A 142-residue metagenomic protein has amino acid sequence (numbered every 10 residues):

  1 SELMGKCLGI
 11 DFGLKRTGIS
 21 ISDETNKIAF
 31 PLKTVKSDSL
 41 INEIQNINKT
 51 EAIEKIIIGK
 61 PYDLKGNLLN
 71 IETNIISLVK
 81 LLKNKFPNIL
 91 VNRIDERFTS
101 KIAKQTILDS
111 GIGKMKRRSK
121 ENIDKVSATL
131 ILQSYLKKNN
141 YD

Functional and structural regions predicted by a protein language model:
L3-I10, L14-D142: Phosphate- and other anionic-substrate recognition elements at nucleic-acid/protein interfaces
